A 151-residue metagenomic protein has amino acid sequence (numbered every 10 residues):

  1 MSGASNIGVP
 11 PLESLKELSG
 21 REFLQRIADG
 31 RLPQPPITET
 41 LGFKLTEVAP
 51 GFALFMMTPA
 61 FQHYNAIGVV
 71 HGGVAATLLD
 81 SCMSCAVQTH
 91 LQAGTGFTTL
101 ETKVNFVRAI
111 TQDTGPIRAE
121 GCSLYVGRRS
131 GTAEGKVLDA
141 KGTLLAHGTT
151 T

Functional and structural regions predicted by a protein language model:
M1-T151: Terminal targeting signals and extreme-terminal segments of soluble enzymes
